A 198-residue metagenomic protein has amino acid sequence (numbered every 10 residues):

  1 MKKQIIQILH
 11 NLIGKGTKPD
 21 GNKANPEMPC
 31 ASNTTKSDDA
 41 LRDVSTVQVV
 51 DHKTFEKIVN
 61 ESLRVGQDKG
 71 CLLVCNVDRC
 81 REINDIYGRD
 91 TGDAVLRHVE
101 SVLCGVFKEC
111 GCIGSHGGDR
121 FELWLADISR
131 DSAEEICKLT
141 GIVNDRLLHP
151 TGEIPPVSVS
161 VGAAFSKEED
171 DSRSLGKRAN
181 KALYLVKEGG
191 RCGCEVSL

Functional and structural regions predicted by a protein language model:
M1-L41: Short, low-complexity N-terminal regulatory "tails/caps" that precede and couple sensory modules
M28-H52, V74, E82: Amphipathic HAMP/coiled-coil signal-transducing linker helices that couple sensory inputs to cytosolic output domains
Q48-C71, D78-C104, G114-G118, E122 (+4 more regions): Conserved long alpha-helical elements within nucleotide-processing catalytic cores of c-di-GMP signaling and class III
H98, V102-F107, L139-P150: Generic non-transmembrane alpha-helical segments
C112-S115, P155: A short pre-motif secondary-structure segment
W124-A126, A164: Short hydrophobic/aromatic beta-strand micro-patches that form the beta-sheet surface supporting nucleotide- or nucleic
E134-C137, T151, F165-E195: Catalytic-core segments of nucleotide cyclases and related cyclic-nucleotide turnover enzymes
V159-V161: Compact sensory input modules in signal-transduction proteins
